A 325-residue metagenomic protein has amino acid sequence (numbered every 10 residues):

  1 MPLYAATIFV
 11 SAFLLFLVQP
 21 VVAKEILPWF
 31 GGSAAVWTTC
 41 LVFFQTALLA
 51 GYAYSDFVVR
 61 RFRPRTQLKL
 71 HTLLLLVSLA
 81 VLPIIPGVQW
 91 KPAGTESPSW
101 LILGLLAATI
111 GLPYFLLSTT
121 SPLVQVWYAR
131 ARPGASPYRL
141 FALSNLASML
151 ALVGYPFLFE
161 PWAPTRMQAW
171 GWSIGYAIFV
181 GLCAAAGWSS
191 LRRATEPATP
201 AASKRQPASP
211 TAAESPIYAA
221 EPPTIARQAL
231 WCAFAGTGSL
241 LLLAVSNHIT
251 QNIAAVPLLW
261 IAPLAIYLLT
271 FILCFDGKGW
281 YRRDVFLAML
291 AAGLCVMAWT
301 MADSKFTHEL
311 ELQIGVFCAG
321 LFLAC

Functional and structural regions predicted by a protein language model:
M1-C325: Alpha-helical transmembrane segments of multi-pass membrane proteins
